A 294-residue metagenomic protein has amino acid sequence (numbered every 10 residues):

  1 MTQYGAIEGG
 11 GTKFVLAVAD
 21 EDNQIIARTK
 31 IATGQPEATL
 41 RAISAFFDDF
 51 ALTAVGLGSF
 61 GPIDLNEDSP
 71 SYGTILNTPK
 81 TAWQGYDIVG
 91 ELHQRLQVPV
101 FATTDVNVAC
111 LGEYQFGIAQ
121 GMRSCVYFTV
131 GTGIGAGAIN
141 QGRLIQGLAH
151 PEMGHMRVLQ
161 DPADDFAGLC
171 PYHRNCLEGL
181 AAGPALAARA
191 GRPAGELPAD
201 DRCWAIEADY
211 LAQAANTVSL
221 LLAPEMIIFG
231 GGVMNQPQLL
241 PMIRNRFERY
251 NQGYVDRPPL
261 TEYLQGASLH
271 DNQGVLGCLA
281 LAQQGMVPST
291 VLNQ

Functional and structural regions predicted by a protein language model:
M1-V55, I63-S71, G90-V98, G112-M122 (+1 more regions): ATP-binding/phosphotransfer module of carbohydrate and carboxylate kinases, centering on a glycine-rich
E8, G56-F60, T103, Y127-G133 (+1 more regions): Short beta-strand segments
T12-K13, V108, T132-I134: Conserved A3 ("GATE") glycine/threonine-rich loop of ANL adenylate-forming enzymes
G61-I63, V106, G131-T132, H150 (+2 more regions): Short, flexible active-site-adjacent loop segments at beta-strand->alpha-helix junctions, enriched in small/polar
S69-W83: A charged helix-plus-loop insertion that forms the helical arch/lid used to bind and gate nucleic-acid substrates
Q84-G85, A181: A structural motif shared across PLP-dependent enzymes of the aminotransferase-like
F101-N107, Y127-V130, Q265-D271: Active-site nucleophile and cofactor-binding loops and adjacent substrate-binding regions of central metabolic enzymes
M122-C176: Glycine-rich phosphate-binding loop of actin/hexokinase-like ATP-binding domains
